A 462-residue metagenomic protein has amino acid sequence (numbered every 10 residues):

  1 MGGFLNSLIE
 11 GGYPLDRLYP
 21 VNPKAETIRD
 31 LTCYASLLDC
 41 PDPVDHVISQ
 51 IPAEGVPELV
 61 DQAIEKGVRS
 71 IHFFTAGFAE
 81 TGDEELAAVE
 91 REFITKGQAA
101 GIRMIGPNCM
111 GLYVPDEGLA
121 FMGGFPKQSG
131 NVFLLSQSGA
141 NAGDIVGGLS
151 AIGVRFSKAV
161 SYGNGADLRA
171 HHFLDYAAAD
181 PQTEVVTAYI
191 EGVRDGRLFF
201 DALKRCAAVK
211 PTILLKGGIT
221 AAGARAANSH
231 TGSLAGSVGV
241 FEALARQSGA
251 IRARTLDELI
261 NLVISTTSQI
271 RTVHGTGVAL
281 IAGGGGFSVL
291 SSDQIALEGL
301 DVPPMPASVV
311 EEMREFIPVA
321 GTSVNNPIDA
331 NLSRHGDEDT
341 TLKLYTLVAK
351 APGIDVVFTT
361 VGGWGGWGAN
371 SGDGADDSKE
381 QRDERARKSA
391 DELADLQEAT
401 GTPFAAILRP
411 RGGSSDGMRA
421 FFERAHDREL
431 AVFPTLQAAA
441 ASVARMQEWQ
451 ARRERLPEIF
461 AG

Functional and structural regions predicted by a protein language model:
M1-G462: Catalytic-core regions of core metabolic enzymes, especially those transforming organic acids/acyl-group intermediates
